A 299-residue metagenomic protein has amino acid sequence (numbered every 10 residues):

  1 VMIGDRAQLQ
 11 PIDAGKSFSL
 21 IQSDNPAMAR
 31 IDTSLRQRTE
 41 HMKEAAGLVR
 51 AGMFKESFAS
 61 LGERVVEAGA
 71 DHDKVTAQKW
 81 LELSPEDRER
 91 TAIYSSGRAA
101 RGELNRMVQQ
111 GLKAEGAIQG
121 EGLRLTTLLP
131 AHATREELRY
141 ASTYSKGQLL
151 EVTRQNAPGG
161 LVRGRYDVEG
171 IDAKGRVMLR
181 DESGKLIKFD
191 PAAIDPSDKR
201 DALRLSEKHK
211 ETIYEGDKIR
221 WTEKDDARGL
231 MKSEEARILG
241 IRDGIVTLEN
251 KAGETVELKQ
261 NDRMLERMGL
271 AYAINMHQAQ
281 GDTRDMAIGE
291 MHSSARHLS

Functional and structural regions predicted by a protein language model:
V1-S299: Conserved ATP-binding/catalytic motifs of P-loop helicase motor domains
